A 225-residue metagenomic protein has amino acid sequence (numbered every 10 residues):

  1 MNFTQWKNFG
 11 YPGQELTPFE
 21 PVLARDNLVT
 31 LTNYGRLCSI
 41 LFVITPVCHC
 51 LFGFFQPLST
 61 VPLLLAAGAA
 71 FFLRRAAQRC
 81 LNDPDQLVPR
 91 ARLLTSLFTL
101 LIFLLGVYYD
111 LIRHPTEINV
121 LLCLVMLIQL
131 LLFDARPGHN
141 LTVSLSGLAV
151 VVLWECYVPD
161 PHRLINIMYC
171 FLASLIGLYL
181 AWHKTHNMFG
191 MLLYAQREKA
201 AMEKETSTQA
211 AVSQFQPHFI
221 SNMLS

Functional and structural regions predicted by a protein language model:
M1-R25: Non-catalytic regulatory/interaction regions at protein termini and inter-domain linkers
L23-L37: N-terminal membrane topogenic signal
C38-I128, S146-V152: Hydrophobic transmembrane alpha-helices and their membrane-interface boundaries in multi-pass, membrane-anchored
L132, R136-T142: Alpha-helical transmembrane segments and their helix-entry boundary regions
W154-P159, R163, M188: Generic detector of multi-pass transmembrane helix bundles and their immediately adjacent loops in polytopic membrane
D160-L172: Loop-to-transmembrane alpha-helix initiation sites
F171-A200: Juxtamembrane or sensor-core-proximal signal-transducing alpha helices that couple sensory domains to cytosolic
Q196-S225: Conserved HAMP-HisKA connector
